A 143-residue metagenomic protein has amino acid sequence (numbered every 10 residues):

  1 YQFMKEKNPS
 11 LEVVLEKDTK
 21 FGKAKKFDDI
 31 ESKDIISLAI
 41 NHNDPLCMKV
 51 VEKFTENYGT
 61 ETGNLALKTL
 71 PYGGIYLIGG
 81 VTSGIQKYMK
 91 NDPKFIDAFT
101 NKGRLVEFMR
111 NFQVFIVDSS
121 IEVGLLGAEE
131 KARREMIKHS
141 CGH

Functional and structural regions predicted by a protein language model:
Y1-H143: ATP-binding/phosphotransfer module of carbohydrate and carboxylate kinases, centering on a glycine-rich
